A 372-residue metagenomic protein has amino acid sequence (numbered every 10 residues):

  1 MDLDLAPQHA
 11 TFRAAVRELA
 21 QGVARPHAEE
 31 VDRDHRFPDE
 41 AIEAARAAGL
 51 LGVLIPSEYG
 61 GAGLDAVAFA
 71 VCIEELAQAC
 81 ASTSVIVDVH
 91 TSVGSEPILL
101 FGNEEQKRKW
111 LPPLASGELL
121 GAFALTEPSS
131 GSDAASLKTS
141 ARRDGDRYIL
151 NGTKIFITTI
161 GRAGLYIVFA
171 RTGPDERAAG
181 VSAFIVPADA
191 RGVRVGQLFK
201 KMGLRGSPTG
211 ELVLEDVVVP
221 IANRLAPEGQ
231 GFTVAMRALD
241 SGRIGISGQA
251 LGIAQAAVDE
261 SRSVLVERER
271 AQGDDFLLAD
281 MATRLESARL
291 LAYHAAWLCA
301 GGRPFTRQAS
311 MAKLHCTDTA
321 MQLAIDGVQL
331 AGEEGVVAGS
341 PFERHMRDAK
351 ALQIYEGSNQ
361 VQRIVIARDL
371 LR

Functional and structural regions predicted by a protein language model:
M1-T83, V89, F101-Q106, P113 (+5 more regions): Alpha-helical interface subdomain recognition
S92-L100: Helix-loop "lid/cap" segments that line or gate small-molecule binding pockets
L114, S129-S132, F156-T159, G173-D175 (+1 more regions): Short Gly/Pro-enriched turn/cap motifs at secondary-structure boundaries
G117-L125: A short, Trp-centered hydrophobic/proline-enriched beta-strand micro-motif
S136, D189-P220: Flexible, small-/acidic-enriched active-site or ligand-binding loops
T139-R142: A structural signal for short hydrophobic beta-strand segments in well-ordered beta-sheet cores
R147, N151-V195: A short core secondary-structure module
D216-V234: Long, acidic (Asp/Glu-rich), low-complexity accessory segments flanking structured domains
